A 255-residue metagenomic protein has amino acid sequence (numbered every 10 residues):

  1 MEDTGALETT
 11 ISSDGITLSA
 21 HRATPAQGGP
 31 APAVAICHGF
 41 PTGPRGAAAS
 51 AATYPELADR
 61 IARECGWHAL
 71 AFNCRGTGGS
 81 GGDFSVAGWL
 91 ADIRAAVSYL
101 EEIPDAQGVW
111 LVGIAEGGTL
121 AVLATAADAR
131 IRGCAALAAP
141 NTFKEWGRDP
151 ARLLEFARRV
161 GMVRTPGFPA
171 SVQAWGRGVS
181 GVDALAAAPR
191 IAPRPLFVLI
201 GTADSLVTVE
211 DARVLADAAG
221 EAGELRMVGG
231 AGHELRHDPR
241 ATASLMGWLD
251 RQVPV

Functional and structural regions predicted by a protein language model:
M1-G28: N-terminal cap/lid segment of alpha/beta-hydrolase-fold proteins
L18, D128-V255: The alpha/beta-hydrolase serine catalytic core
A26-E64: Short, surface-exposed "cap/lid" segments of acyl-processing enzymes
P41, C74-G78, N141, G232: Alpha/beta-hydrolase active-site loop signature
T53, D83-P104: Alpha/beta-hydrolase active-site loop
E56-G79: Conserved alpha/beta-hydrolase
A95-E155: Primarily recognizes the serine-hydrolase "nucleophile elbow" in alpha/beta-hydrolase and SGNH/GDSL folds
